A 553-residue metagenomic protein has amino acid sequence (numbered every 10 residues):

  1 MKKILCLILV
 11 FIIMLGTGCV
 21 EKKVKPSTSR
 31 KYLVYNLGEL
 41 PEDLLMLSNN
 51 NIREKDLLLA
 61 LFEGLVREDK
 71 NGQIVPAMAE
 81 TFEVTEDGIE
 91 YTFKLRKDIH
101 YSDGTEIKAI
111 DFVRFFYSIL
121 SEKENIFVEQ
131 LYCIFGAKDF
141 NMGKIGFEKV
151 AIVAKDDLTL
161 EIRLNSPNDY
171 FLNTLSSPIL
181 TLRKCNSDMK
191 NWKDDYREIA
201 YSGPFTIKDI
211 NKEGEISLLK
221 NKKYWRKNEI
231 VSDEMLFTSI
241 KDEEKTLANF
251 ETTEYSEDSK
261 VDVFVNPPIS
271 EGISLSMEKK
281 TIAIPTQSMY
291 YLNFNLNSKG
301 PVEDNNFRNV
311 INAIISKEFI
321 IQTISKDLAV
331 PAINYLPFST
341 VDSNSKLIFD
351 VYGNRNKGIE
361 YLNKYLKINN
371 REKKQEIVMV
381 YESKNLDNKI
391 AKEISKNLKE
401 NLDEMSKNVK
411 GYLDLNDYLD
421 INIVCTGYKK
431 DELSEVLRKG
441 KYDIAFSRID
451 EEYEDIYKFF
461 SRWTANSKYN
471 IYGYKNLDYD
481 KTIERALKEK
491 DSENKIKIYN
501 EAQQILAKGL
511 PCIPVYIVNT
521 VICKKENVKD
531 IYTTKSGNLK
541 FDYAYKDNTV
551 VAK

Functional and structural regions predicted by a protein language model:
N36-E86, Y117, A200: N-terminal lobe/hinge region of extracytoplasmic solute-binding protein
A109-R114, D157-E161, D233-E234, T286-I333 (+2 more regions): Alpha-helical secondary-structure segments
V128-K184: Surface-exposed binding/hinge segments that line and control ligand-binding clefts or catalytic entry sites
L164-E234, E244: Gly/Pro-rich hinge or "lid" segments in bacterial periplasmic/extracellular proteins
K223-I273: Ligand-site clamp/hinge motif
I321, Y412-L433, Y457-K525, V551-K553: Extracytoplasmic/peripheral linker and loop segments enriched in polar/acidic and small residues with frequent Thr/Pro
A329-Y365, K384-A391: Structural transition elements
I522-K553: Long beta-strand-rich cores associated with HINT superfamily self-processing modules
